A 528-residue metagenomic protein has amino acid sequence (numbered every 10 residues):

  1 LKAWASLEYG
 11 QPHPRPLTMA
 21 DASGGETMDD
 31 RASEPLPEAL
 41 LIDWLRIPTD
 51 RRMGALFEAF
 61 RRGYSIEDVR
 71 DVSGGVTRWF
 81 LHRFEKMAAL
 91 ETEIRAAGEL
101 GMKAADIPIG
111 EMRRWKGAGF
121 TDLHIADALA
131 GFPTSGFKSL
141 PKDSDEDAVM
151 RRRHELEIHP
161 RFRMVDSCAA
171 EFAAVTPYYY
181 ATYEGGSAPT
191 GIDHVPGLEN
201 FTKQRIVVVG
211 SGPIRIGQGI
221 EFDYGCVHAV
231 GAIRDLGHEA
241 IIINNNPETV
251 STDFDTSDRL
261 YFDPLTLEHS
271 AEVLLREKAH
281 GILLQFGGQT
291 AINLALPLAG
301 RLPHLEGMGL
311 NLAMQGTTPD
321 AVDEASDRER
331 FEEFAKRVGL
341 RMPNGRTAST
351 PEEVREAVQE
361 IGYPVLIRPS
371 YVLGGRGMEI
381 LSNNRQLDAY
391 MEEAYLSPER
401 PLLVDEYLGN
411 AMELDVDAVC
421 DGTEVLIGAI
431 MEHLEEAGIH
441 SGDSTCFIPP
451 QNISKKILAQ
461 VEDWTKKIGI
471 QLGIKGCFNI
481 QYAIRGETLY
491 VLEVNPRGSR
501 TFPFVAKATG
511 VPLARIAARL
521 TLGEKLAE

Functional and structural regions predicted by a protein language model:
L1-E93, A97-G110, W115-G119, D143-S144 (+11 more regions): ATP-dependent carboxylate activation and anion-phosphoryl transfer catalytic cores that bind Mg-ATP to form
E111-R114, L123-G131, F137-H194: C-terminal amphipathic alpha-helical interaction region
H280-F286: Periplasmic-binding protein-like
M308-M378: A conserved helix-loop-beta module that forms one wall/lid of the active-site cleft in ATP-utilizing catalytic domains
